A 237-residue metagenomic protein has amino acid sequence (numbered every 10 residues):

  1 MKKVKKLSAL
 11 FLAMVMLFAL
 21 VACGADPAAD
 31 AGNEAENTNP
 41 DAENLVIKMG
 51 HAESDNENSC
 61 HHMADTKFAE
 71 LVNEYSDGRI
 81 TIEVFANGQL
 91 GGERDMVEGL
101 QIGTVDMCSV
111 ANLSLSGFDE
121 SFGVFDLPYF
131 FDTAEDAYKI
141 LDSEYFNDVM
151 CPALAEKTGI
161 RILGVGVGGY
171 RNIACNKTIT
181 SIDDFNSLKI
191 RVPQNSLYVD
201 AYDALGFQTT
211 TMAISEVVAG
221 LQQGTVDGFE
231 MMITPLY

Functional and structural regions predicted by a protein language model:
M1-V46: Short, low-complexity disordered leader/linker segments with a strong preference for bacterial N-terminal type II
P27-E53, T66, E70-T81, E156 (+2 more regions): Immediate post-signal peptide segment of exported/extracytoplasmic ligand-binding proteins
K48-D65, N87-G91: Extracytoplasmic "Venus flytrap"
E53-E57, V84-N87, D136-I140, S187: Second-shell loop/turn segments in exported
T66-N73, Q101, A111-T210: Contiguous mixed-secondary-structure segments that line small-molecule binding/active-site clefts of soluble domains
G78-I80, M96-V110, F207-T209, Q223-M232: Alpha-to-beta junction loops
I82-G91, I190-V192, F207-G220: Short beta-strand-to-loop elements that line the ligand-binding cleft of bilobed periplasmic-binding protein-like
L197-V199, Q208-Y237: Pocket-lining segment of extracytoplasmic ligand-binding domains
